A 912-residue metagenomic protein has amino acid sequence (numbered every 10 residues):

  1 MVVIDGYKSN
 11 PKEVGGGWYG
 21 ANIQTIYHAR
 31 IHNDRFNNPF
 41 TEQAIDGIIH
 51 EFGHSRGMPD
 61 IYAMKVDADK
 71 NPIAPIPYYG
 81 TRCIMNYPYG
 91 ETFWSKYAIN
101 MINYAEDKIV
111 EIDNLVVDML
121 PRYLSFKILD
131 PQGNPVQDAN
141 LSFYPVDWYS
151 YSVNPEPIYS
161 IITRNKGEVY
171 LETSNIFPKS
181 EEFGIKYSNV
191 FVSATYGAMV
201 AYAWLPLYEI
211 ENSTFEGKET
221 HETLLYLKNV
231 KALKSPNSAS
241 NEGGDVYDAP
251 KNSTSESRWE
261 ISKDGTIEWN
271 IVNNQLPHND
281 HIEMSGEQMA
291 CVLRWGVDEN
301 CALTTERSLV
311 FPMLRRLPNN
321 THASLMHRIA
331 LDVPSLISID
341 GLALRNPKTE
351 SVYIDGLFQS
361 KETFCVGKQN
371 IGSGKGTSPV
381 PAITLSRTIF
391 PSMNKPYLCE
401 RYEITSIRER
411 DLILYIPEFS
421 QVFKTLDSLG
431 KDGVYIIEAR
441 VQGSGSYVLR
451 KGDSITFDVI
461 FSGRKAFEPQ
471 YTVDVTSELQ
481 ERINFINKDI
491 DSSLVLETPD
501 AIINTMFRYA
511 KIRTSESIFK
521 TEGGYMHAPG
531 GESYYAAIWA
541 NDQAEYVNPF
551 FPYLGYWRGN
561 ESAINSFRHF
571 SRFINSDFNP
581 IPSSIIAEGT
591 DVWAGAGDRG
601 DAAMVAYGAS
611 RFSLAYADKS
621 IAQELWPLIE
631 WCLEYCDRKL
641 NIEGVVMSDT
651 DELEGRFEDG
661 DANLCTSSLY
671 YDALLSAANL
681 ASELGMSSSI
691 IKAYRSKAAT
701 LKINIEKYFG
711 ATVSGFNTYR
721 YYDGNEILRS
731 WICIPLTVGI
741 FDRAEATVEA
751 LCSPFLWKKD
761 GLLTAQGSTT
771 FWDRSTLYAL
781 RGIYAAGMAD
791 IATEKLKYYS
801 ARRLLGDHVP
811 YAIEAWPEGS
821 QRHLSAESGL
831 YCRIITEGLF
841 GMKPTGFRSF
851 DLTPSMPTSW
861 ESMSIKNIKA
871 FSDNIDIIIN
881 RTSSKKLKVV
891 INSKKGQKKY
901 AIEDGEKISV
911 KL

Functional and structural regions predicted by a protein language model:
M1-A68, S193-G197: Metzincin-family zinc-dependent endopeptidase catalytic domain
I31-N38, C83, Y87-Y123, L129-N134 (+1 more regions): Beta-strand-rich domain onsets/edges
E111-G133, N229-A239, G243, I267 (+2 more regions): A short, Gly/Thr-enriched small/hydrophobic beta-strand-prone motif that recurs across taxa
Y123, P131-N154: Short, ordered, surface-exposed loop/turn motifs in non-cytosolic proteins
D147-P178: Short, acidic Ser/Thr/Gly-rich low-complexity loop/linker segments typical of extracellular and cell-surface proteins
A203-D245, V910-L912: Extracellular beta-sheet/turn segments enriched in Thr/Pro/Gly and aliphatic residues
D245-T505, G555, M788-A789, S800 (+1 more regions): Terminal accessory carbohydrate-recognition/targeting modules of carbohydrate-active enzymes
W539-L554, G559-R568, R572, P627-E630 (+6 more regions): Active-site core of glycosidic bond-cleaving carbohydrate-active enzymes
